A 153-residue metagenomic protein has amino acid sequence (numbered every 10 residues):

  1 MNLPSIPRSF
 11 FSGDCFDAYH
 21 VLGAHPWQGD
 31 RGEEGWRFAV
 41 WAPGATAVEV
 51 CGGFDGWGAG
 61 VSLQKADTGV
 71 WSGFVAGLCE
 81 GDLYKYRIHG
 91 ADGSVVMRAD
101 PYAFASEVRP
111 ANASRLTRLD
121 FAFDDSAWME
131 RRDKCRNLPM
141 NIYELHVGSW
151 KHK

Functional and structural regions predicted by a protein language model:
M1-R37, K65-H152: The feature marks proteins involved in alpha-glucan
W41-V48, W57: Short proline/glycine-enriched turn/loop motifs at strand-loop junctions of beta-rich domains
A42, F54, H146: A broadly conserved detector of short glycine/acidic/proline-rich loop/turn motifs that flank catalytic sites and bind
V48-V50, Y84: Short beta-strand elements bearing conserved aromatic residues within extracellular beta-rich modules
C51, Q64: Residue-level detector of conserved, well-ordered beta-strand and adjacent loop positions that form binding/recognition
G53-W57, A91: Change "in extracellular beta-sheet-rich domains … of secreted and cell-surface proteins" to "in beta-sheet-rich domains
W57-V61, G69: Recognizes extended acidic, P/S/T-rich segments that occur within or adjacent to Ig-like beta-sandwich modules
